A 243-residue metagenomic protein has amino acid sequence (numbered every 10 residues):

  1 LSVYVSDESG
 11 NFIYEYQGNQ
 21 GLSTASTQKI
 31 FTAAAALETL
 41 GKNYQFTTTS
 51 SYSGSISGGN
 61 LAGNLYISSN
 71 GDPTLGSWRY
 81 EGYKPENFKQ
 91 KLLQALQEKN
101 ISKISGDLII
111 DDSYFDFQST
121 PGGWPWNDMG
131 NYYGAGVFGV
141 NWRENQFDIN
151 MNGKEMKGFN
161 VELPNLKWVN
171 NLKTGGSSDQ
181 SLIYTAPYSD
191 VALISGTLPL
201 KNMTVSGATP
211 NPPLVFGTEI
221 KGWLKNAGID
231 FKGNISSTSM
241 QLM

Functional and structural regions predicted by a protein language model:
L1, Q20, T24, G207-A208: A short N-terminal beta->alpha junction/helix N-cap motif
L1-Y16, S236-S237: A short, well-structured edge-of-sheet supersecondary motif
Y4, E8, Q28, K89 (+1 more regions): Functionally constrained cores in energy, signaling, and assembly domains
S9-N11, N19-L22, S55-I56: Short active-site-proximal "capping" loops at secondary-structure junctions
E15-A35, T39: Short active-site loop at a secondary-structure junction that contains or immediately precedes the catalytic residue(s)
T39-M243: Conserved serine DD-peptidase/penicillin-binding transpeptidase domain and beta-lactam-recognizing active-site
